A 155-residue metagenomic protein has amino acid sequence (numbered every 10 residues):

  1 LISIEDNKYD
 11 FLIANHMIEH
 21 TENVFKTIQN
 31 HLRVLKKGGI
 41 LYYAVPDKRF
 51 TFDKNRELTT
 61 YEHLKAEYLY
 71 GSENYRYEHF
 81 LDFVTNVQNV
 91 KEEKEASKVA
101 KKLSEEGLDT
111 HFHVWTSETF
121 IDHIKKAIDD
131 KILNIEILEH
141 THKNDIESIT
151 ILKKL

Functional and structural regions predicted by a protein language model:
L1, K26, I40-L155: S-adenosyl-L-methionine-dependent methyltransferase catalytic module, highlighting the catalytic core
L1-L12: A short acidic, Gly/Pro-enriched loop at the edge of an enzyme's catalytic core that lines a small-molecule cofactor
N7, G38-G39: Glycine-centered flexibility sites
D10-E22: A short SAM/SAH-binding and catalytic strip from SAM-dependent methyltransferases
I18, L32, I121-K125: Non-transmembrane alpha-helical segments in soluble domains of secreted/periplasmic/extracellular proteins
F25-K37: A short glycine-rich, Lys/Arg-flanked "PGG" loop and its adjoining helix->strand segment in the class I
